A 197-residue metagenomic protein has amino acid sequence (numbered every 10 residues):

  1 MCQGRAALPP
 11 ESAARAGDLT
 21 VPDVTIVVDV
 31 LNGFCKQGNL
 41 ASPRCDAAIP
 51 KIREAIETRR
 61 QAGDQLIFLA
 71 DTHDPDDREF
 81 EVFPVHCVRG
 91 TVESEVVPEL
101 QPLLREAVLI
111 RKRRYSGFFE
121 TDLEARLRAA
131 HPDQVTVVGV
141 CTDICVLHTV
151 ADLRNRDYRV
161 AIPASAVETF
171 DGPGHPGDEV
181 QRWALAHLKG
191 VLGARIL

Functional and structural regions predicted by a protein language model:
C2-V24, K51-A62, V85-L197: Active-site-adjacent betaalpha module
V24-L31: Acidic-leg catalytic submotif of subtilisin-like serine proteases
V28, A70, A164: Active-site flanking residues adjacent to catalytic metal/cofactor-binding acidic residues
N32, D74: Short, glycine/acidic-enriched loop or turn micro-motifs at the edges of active sites
C35: Active-site gating/metal-coordination segments in enzymes
G38-R59, G63-D71: A short alpha/beta connector and helix-capping loop motif
D77-E81: Metal-dependent catalytic neighborhoods of phosphoester/phosphodiester hydrolases
